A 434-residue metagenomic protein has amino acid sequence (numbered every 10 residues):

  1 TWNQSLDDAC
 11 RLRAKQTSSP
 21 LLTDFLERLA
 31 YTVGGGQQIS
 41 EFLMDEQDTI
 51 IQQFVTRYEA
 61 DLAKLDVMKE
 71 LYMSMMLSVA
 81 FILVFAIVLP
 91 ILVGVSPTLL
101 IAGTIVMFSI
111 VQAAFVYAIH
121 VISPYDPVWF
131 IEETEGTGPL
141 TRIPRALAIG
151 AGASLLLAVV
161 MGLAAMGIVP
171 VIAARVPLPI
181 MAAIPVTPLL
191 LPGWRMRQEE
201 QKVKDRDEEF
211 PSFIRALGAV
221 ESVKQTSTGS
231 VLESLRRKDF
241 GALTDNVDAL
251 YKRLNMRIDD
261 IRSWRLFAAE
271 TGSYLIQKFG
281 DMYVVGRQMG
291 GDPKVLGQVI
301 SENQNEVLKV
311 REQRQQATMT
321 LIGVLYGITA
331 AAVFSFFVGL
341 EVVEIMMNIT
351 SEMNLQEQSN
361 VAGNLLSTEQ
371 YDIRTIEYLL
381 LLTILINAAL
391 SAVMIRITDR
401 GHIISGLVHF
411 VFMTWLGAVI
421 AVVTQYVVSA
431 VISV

Functional and structural regions predicted by a protein language model:
T1-A14, D24, P144-R145, V159-A269 (+2 more regions): Juxtamembrane/interface alpha-helical elements of multi-pass membrane proteins
D7-L29, F42-R57, T98-L99, I122-D126 (+3 more regions): Hydrophobic alpha-helical transmembrane segments
Y31-Q52, Q288-E302: Short, charged cytosolic
E46-R57, V79-F85, H120-E132, V299-V307 (+1 more regions): Juxtamembrane amphipathic/hinge helix adjacent to a transmembrane helix
Y58-A118, A153-L157, V310-S367, R374-I397 (+1 more regions): Bilayer-spanning, highly hydrophobic alpha-helical transmembrane segments
A86-L92, M161-V169, V428: Juxtamembrane "helix-exit" motif on the non-cytosolic side of transmembrane helices
A118-R142, G193-P211, M346-Q356, M394-I404 (+1 more regions): Juxtamembrane helix-loop transition segments at the membrane interface in multi-pass membrane proteins
V422-V434: Juxtamembrane boundary at the C-terminal end of a transmembrane helix
